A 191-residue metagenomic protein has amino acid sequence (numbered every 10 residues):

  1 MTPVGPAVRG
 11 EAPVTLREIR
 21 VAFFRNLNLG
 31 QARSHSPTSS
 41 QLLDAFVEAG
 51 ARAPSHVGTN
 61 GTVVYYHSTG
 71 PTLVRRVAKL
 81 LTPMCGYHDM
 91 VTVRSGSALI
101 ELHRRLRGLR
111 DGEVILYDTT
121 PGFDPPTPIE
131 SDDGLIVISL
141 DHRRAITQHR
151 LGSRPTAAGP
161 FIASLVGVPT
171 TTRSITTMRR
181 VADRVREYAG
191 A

Functional and structural regions predicted by a protein language model:
M1-T15: N-terminal amphipathic/basic-hydrophobic helices that include classical n-h-c signal peptides and signal-anchor
P13-N60, V64-A191: Surface-exposed, charge/polar-rich loops and edge strands
